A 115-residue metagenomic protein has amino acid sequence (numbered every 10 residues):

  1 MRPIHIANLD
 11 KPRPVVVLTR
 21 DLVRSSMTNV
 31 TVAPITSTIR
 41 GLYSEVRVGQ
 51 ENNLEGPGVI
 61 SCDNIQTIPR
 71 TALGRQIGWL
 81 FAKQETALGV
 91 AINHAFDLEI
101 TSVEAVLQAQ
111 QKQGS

Functional and structural regions predicted by a protein language model:
M1-I4: Loop/turn positions that initiate beta-strands
I6, D10-Q50: Compact nucleic-acid interaction/catalytic patches
N52-S115: C-terminal terminal-subdomain/extension
